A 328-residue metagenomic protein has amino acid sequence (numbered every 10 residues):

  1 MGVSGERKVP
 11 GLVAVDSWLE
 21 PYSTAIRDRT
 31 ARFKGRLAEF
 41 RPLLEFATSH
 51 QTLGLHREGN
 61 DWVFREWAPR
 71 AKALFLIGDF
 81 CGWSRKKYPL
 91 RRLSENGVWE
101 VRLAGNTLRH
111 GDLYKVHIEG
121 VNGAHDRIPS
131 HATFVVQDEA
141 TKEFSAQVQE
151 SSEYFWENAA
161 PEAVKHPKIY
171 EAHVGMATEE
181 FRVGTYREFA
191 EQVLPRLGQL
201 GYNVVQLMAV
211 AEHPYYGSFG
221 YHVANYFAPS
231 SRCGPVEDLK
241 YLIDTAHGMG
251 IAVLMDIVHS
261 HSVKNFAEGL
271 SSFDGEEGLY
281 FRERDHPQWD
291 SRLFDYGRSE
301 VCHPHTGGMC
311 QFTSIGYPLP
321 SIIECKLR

Functional and structural regions predicted by a protein language model:
M1-V63, W83-R85, R91-E171, M176-F181 (+1 more regions): The feature marks proteins involved in alpha-glucan
W67-L74: Short proline/glycine-enriched turn/loop motifs at strand-loop junctions of beta-rich domains
L74-L76, Y114: Short beta-strand elements bearing conserved aromatic residues within extracellular beta-rich modules
G78-F80: Inter-domain linker/hinge segments that demarcate the starts of reverse transcriptase and RNase H-type modules
E157-V164, I169, H173-L319, C325-R328: Substrate-binding/active-site clefts of carbohydrate-active enzymes
